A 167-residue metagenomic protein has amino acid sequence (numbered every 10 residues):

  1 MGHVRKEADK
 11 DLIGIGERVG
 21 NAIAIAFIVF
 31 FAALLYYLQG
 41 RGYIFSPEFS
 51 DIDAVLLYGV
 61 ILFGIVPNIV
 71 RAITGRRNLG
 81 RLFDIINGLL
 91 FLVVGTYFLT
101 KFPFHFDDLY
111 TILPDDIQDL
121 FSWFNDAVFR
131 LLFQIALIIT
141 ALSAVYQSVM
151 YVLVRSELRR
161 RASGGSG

Functional and structural regions predicted by a protein language model:
G2-F63: N-terminal signal-anchor transmembrane alpha-helix
E7-G20, S46-D53, R76-L90, F121-N125 (+1 more regions): Membrane-interface segments at loop-to-transmembrane junctions
G20, A24, L57-V60, G64 (+2 more regions): Hydrophobic alpha-helical transmembrane segments of polytopic
N21-F30, G80-F102: Hydrophobic alpha-helical membrane-insertion segments
I44-S46, F98-N125: Membrane-interfacial helical/loop segments at transmembrane boundaries in membrane proteins
Y58-N78: Canonical alpha-helical transmembrane segments
S122-Y146: Hydrophobic alpha-helical transmembrane segments
A141-G167: Cytosolic juxtamembrane helix at the C-terminal end of the final transmembrane segment
